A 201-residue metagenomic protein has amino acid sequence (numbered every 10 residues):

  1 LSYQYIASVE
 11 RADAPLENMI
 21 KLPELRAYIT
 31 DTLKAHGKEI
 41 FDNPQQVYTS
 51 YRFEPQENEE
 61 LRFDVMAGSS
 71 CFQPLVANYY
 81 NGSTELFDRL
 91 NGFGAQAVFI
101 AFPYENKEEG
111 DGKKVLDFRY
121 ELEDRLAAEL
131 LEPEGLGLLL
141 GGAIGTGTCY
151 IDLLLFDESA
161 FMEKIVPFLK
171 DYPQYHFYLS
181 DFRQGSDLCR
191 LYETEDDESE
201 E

Functional and structural regions predicted by a protein language model:
L1-K38: Terminal low-complexity, intrinsically disordered regions
I20, E24, Y28, T32 (+1 more regions): C-terminal structured domains
